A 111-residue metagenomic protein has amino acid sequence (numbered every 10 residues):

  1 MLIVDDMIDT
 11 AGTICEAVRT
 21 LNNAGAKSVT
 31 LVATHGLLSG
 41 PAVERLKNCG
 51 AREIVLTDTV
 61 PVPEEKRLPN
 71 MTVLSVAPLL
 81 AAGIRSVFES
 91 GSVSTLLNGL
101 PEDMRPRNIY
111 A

Functional and structural regions predicted by a protein language model:
M1-A111: PRPP-associated nucleotide enzymes
